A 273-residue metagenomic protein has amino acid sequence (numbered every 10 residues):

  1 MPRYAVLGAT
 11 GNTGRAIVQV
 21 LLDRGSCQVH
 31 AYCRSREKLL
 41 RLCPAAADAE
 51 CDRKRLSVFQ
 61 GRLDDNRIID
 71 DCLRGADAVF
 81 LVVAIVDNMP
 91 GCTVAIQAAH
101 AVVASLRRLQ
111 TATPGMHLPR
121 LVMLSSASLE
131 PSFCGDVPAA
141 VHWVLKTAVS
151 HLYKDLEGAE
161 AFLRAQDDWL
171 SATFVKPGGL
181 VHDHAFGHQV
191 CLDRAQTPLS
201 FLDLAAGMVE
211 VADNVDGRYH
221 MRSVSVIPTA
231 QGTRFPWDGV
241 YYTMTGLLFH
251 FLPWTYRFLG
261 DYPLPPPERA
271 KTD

Functional and structural regions predicted by a protein language model:
P2-C27: N-terminal Rossmann NAD(P)H-binding glycine-rich loop of SDR-like oxidoreductase domains
L7, Y32, V82-V83, L121-A127 (+1 more regions): SDR active-site strand-loop-helix element
T13, A159, L204-M208: Non-catalytic, hydrophobic alpha-helical segments
G25-L39: Conserved glycine-rich Rossmann-like NAD(P)H-binding loop of the short-chain dehydrogenase/reductase
R36-E37, R41-A101: NAD(P)H-binding glycine-rich loop region in Rossmannoid oxidoreductase-like domains and their noncatalytic homologs
P90, A101-S150: Conserved Rossmann-fold NAD(P)-dependent oxidoreductase catalytic core, especially the SDR/UDP-sugar
E160-D183: Conserved beta-loop-beta element that borders a ligand/cofactor-binding pocket
R194-D273: Mid/C-terminal beta-alpha module of Rossmann-like enzyme folds, strongest in SDR-family dehydrogenases/epimerases
